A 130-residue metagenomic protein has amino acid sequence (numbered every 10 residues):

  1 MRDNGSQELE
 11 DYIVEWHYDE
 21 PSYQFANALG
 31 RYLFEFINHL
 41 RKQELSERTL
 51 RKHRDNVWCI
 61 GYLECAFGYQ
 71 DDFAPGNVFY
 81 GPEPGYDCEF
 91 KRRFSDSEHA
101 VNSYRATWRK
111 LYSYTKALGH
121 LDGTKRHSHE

Functional and structural regions predicted by a protein language model:
M1-E130: Charge-rich, intrinsically disordered N-terminal extensions that act as flexible nucleic-acid engagement or regulatory
